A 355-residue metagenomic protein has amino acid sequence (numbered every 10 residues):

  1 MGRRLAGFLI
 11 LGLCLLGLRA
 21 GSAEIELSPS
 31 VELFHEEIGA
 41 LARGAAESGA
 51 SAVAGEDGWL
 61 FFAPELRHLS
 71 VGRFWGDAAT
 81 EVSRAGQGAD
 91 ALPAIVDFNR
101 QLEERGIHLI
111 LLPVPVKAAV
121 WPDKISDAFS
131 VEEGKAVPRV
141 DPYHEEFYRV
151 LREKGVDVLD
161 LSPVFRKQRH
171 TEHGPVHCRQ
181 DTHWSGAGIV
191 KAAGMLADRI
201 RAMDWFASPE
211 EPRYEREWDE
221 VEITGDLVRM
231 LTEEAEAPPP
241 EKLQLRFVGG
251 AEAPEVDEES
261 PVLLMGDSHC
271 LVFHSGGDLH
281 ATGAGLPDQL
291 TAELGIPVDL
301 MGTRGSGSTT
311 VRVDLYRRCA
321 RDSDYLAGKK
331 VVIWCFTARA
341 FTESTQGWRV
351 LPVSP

Functional and structural regions predicted by a protein language model:
G2-P355: Extracellular glycan-modifying ectodomains
